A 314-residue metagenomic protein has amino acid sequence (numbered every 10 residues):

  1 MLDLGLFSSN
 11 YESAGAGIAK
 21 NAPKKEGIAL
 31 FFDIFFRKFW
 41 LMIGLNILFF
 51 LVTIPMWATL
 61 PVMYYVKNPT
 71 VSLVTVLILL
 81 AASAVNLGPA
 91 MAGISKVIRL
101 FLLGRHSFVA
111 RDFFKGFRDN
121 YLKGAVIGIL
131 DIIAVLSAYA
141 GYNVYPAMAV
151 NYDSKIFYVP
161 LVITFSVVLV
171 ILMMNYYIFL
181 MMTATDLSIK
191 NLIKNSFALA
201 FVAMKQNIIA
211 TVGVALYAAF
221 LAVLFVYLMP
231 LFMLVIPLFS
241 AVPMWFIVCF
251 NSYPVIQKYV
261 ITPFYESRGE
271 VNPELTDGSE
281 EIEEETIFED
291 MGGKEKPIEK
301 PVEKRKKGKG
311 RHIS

Functional and structural regions predicted by a protein language model:
M1-N143, A147-M148, F157, M174-Y176 (+2 more regions): Helix-coil boundary and N-terminal low-complexity module in membrane systems
N151-Y152: Short, solvent-exposed beta-alpha or beta-beta edge segments that form flexible loop/patches at the rim of ligand
V159-I171: Alpha-helical transmembrane segments of multi-pass membrane proteins
